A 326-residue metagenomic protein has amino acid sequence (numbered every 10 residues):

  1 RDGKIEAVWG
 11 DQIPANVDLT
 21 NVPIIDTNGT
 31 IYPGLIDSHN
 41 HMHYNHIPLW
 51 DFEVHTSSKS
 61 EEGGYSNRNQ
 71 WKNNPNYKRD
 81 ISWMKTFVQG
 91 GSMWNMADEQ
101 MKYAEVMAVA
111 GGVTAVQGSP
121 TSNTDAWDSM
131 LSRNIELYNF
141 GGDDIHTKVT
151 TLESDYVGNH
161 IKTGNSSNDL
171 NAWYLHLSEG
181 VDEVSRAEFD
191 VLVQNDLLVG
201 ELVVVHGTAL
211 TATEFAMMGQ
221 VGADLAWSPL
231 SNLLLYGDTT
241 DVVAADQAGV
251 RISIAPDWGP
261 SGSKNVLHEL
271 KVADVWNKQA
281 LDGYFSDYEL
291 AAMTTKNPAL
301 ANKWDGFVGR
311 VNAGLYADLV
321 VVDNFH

Functional and structural regions predicted by a protein language model:
R1-Y32, L49, L137-D144, L152: Histidine-rich, glycine-flanked metal-binding segment
G3, N28, H39, A108 (+9 more regions): Divalent metal-coordination and catalytic microenvironments
D26-E105: Metal-associated gating/positioning segment near the N- to mid-region
A97-E99, Y103, V109-E201, T213: Metal-coordinating catalytic core of metallo-dependent amide/deamination hydrolases
V113, G222-A223: A structural motif
Q117, Y174, A226-W227, V321: Conserved beta-strand positions in the central sheet of alpha/beta enzyme cores
S178, E201-T211, A226-L234: Catalytic beta/alpha-barrel core
N195-E201, T239-H326: His/Asp/Glu-enriched, well-ordered alpha-helical/loop segment that forms or immediately abuts the divalent-metal
